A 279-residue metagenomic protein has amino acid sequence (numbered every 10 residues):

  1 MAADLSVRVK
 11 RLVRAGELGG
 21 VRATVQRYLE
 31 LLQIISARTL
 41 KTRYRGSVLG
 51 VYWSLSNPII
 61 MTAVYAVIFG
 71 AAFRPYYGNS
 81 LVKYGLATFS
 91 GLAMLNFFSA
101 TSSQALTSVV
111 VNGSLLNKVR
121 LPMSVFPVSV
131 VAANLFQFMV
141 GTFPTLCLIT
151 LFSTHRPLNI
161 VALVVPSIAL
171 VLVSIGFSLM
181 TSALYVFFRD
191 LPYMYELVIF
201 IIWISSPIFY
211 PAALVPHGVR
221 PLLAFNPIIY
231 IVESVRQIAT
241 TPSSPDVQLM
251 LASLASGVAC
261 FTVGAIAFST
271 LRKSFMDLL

Functional and structural regions predicted by a protein language model:
M1-L279: Hydrophobic transmembrane alpha-helices and immediately adjacent juxtamembrane helices of multi-pass inner-membrane
